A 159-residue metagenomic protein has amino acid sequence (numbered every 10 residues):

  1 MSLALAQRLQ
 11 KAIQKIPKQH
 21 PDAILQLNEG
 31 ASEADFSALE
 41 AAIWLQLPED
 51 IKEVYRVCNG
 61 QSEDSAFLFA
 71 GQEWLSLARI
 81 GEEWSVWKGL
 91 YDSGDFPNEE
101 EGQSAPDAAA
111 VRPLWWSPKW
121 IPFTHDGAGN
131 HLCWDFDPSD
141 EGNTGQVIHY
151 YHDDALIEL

Functional and structural regions predicted by a protein language model:
M1-G127: A surface-exposed partner-binding patch
G129-D153: Low-complexity, glycine/alanine/valine/leucine- and proline-rich hydrophobic stretches
D153-L159: Short, intrinsically disordered, charge-balanced linker/junction segments flanking boundaries in proteins
